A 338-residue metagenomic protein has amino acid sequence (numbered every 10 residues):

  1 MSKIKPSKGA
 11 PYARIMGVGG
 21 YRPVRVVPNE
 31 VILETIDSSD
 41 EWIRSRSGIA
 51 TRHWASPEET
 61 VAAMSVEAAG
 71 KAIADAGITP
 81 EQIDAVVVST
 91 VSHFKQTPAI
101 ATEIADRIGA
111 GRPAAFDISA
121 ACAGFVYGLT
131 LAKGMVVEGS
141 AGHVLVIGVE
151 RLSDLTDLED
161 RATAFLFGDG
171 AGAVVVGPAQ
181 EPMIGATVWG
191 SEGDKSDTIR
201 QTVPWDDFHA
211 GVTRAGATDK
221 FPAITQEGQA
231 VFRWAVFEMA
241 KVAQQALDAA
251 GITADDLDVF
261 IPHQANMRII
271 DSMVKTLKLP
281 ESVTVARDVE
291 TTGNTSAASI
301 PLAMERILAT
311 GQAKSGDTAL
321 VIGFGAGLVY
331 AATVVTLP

Functional and structural regions predicted by a protein language model:
S2-P57, D160-R233, F237, K241 (+1 more regions): Condensing-enzyme catalytic core mediating Claisen C-C bond formation in acyl metabolism
K3, A62, V66-A69, I73 (+7 more regions): Claisen-condensing/thiolase-fold acyl-transfer catalytic domains that form or cleave C-C bonds in fatty acid
M16-G19, S89, S119, H143-E150 (+3 more regions): Short beta-strand segments
V26-V27, T97-A99, T156-D160, Y330-V334: Short acidic, glycine/serine/threonine-rich loops at helix termini
I36-S45, K95-G109, V146-L152, H209-G216 (+1 more regions): Acidic-glycine-rich active-site phosphate/pyrophosphate-binding loop
E81-S89, D255-H263: Short glycine-rich phosphate-binding loop at a beta-alpha junction
M135-A171: Flexible, glycine-rich active-site loops centered on histidine and acidic residues that chelate a metal or position
